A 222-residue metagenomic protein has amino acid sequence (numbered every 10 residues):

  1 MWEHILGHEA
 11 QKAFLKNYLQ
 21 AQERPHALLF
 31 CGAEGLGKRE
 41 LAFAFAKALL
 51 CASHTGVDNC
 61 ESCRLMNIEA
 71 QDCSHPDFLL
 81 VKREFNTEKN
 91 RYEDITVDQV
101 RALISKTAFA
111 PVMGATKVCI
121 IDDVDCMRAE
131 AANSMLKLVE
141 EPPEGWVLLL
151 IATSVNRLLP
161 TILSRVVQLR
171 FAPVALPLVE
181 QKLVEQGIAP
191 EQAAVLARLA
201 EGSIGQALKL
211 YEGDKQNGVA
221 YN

Functional and structural regions predicted by a protein language model:
M1-A48, G56, R64-I68, E144-W146 (+1 more regions): Charged, glycine-rich active-site and insertion segments that engage polyanionic ligands
M1-E130: Clamp-loader machinery-focused feature within the broader ASCE/P-loop NTPase space
V81-E84, I151, V174: Generic beta-structure capping elements
Q99, C119, D123, A131 (+4 more regions): Helical "lid/switch" subdomain of P-loop NTPase nucleotide-binding domains
A102-S105, K137, S164: Generic recognition of well-ordered alpha-helical segments within structured catalytic/regulatory domains
A108, N133-L150: Conserved catalytic/switch belt of AAA+ P-loop NTPases
